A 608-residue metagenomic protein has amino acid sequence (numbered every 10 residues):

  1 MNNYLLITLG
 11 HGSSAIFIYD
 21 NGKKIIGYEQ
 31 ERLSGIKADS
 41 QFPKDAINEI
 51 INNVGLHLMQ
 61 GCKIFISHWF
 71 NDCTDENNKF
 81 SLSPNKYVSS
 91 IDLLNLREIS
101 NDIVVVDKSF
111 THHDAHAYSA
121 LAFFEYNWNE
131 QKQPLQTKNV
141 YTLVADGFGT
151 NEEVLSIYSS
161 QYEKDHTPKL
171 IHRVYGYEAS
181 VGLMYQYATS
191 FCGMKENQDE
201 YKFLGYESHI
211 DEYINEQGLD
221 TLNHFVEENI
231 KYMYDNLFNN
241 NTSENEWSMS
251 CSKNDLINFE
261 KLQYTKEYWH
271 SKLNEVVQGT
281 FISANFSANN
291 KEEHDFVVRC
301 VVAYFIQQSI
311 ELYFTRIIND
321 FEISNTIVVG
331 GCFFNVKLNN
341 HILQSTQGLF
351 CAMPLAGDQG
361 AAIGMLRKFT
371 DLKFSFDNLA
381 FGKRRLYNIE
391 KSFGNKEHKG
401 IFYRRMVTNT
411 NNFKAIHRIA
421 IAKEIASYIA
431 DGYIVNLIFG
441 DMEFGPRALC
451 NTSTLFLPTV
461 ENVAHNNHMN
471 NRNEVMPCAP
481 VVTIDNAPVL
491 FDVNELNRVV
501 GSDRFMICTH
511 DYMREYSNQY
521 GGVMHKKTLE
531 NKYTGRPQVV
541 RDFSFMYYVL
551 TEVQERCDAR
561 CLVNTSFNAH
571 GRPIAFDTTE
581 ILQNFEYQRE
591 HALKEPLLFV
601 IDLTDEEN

Functional and structural regions predicted by a protein language model:
N3, C62-K63, N139-Y141, N325: Structural motif
Y4-S14, I18-I36, R97, V105 (+6 more regions): Flexible beta->alpha loop and helix N-cap segments adjacent to enzyme active/binding sites
E31-L56: N-terminal phosphate-binding loop and adjacent alpha-helix
E49, G55-F110, A115-A120: Short beta-strand-loop/turn "lid" adjacent to the catalytic site in phosphate-handling enzymes
I66-H68, I327-F334: Glycine-rich beta-strand-to-loop/alpha-helix junction loops that act as flexible
D107-F110, K291-L312, V539: Short acidic-aromatic active-site loops that bind/stabilize oxyanions
H224-E293, V297-F305: Active-site cores of enzymes that catalyze phosphoryl transfer or operate on phosphate-rich substrates
V301-S324, E552: Phosphate/ATP-binding catalytic cores across multiple sugar-kinase/actin-like superfamilies, primarily ASKHA
